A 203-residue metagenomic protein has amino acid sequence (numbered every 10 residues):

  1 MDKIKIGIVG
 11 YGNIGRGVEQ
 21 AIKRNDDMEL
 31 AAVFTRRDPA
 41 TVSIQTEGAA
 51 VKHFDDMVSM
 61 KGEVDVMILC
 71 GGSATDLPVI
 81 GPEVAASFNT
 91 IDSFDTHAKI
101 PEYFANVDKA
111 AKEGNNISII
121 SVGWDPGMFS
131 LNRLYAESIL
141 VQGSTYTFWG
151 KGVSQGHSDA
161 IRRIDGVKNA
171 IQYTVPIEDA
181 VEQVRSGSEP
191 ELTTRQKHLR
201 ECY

Functional and structural regions predicted by a protein language model:
K3, V9, G17, Y135-Y203: Active-site-lining helix/loop region of Rossmann-like oxidoreductase modules
I14: Hydrophobic/small residue at the entry helix of a nucleotide-binding pocket
R24-T46: NAD(P)-binding Rossmann-fold cofactor-contacting core
A50-M57: Short acidic-hydrophobic, aromatic-tinged amphipathic segments that line or gate anion-handling sites
M57-V66, A74-S93: Rossmann-fold NAD(P) dinucleotide-binding segment
D92-S93, S118-V122, F148, Q172: General beta-strand structural signal in soluble alpha/beta enzymes
F94-S118: Rossmann-fold NAD(P)-binding glycine/threonine-rich loop
